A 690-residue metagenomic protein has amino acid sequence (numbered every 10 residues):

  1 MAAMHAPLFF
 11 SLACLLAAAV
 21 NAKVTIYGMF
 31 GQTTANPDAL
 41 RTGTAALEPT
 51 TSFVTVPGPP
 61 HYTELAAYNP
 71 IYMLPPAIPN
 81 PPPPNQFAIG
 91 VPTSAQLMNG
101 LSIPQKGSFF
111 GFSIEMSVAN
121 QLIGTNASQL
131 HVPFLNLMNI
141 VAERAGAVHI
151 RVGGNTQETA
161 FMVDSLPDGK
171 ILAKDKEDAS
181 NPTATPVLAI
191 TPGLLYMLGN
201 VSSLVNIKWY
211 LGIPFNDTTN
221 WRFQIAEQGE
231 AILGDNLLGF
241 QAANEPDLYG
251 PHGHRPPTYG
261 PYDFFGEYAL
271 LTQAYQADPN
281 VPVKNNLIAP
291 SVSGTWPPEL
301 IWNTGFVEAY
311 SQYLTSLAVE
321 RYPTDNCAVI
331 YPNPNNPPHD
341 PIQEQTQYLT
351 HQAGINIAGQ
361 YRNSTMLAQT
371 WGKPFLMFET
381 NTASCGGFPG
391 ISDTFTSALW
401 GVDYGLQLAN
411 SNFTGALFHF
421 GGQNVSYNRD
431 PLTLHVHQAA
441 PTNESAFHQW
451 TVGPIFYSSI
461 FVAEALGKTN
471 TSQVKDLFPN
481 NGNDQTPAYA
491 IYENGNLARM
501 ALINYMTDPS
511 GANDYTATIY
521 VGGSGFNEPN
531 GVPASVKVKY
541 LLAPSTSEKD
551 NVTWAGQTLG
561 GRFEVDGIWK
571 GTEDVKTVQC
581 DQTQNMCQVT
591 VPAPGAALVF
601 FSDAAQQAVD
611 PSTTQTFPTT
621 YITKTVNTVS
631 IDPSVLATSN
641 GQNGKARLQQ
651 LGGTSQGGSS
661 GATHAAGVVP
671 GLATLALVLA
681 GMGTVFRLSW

Functional and structural regions predicted by a protein language model:
H5-A22, D393, A673-T684: Cleavable N-terminal signal peptides of Sec/SRP-targeted secreted and luminal proteins
N21-F109, T546-E548, A555-V669: Fungal extracellular Ser/Thr-rich, low-complexity intrinsically disordered regions
I78-S291, P297-G305: N-terminal catalytic cores of secreted or lumenal carbohydrate-active enzymes
F112, I150, F240, E245 (+6 more regions): Conserved, mostly hydrophobic/aromatic
W221-G229, Y259-G401, S411: Noncatalytic carbohydrate-binding groove/subsite architecture in carbohydrate-active enzymes
S384-P487, N494-N496: Aromatic/acidic polysaccharide-binding cleft in carbohydrate-active enzymes
P479-N530, V538-S545, P594-A597: Carbohydrate-binding surface patches
S660-W690: Cleavable C-terminal sorting propeptides in eukaryotic secreted/cell-surface proteins
